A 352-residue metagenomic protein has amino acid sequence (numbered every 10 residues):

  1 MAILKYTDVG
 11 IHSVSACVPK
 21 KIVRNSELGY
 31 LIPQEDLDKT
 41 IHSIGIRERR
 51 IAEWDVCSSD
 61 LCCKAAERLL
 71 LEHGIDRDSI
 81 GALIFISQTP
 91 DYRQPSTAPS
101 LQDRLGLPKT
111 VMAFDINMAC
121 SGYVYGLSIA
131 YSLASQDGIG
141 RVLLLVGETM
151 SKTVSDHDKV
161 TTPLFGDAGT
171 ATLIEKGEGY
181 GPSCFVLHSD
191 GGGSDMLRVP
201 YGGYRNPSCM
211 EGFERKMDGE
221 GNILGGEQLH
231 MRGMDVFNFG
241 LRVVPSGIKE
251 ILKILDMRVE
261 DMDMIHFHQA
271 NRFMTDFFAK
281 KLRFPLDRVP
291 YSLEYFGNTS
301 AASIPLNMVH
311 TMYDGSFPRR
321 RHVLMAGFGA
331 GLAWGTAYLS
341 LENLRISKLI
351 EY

Functional and structural regions predicted by a protein language model:
M1-W54, D158-N238, R242, S246 (+1 more regions): Condensing-enzyme catalytic core mediating Claisen C-C bond formation in acyl metabolism
I11-S13, T40, L69, L83 (+8 more regions): Buried hydrophobic positions in well-ordered alpha/beta secondary-structure cores of metabolic enzymes
H12-S15, I86, N117, V142-E148 (+3 more regions): Short beta-strand segments
P33-H42, R93-G106, L144-M150, E211-G221 (+1 more regions): Acidic-glycine-rich active-site phosphate/pyrophosphate-binding loop
I46-E48, S79-I84, D103-N117, T153-S155 (+1 more regions): Glycine/charged-rich beta-loop-alpha catalytic/anionic-binding loops adjacent to active sites
S59, C63-A66, T89-P90, P108-T110 (+3 more regions): Claisen-condensing/thiolase-fold acyl-transfer catalytic domains that form or cleave C-C bonds in fatty acid
D78-I86, V259-H268: Short glycine-rich phosphate-binding loop at a beta-alpha junction
S135-G169: Flexible, glycine-rich active-site loops centered on histidine and acidic residues that chelate a metal or position
